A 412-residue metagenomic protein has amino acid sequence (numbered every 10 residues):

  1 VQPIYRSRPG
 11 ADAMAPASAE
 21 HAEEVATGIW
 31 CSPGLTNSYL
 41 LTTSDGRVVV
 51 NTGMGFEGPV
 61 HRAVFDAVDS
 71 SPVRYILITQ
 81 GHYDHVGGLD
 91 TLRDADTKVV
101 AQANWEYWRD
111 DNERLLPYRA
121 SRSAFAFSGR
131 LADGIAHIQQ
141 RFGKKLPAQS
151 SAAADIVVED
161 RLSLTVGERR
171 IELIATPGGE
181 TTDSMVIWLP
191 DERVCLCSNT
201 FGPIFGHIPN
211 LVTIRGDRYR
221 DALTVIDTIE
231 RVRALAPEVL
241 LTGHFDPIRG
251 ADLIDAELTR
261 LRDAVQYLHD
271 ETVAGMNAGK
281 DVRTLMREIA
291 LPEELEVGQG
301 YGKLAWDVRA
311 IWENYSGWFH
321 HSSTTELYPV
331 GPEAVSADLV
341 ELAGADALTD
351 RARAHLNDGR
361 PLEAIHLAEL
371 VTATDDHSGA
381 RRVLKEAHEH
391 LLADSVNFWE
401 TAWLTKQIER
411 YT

Functional and structural regions predicted by a protein language model:
V1-D12, P117-Y118, L131-D133, Q139 (+2 more regions): Accessory terminal helices/loops
A19-V68, V186-L189, R193-N199: Conserved beta-strand hairpin/beta-sheet module of binuclear metal-dependent hydrolase folds, prominently
A22, D45, F56-A101, V157: Active-site metal-binding motif and surrounding structural segment of the metallo-beta-lactamase
G28, L41, N51, F65 (+9 more regions): Divalent metal-coordination and catalytic microenvironments
W30, L77, K98-V100, I156-V158 (+3 more regions): Hydrophobic/aromatic beta-strand patches that form the interior of the parallel beta-sheet core in alpha/beta enzyme
R47, M54-F56, A152, S163 (+1 more regions): Metallo-beta-lactamase
G88-T91, N104, R109-L116, S121 (+2 more regions): Short acidic, glycine/serine/threonine-rich loops at helix termini
Y107-A175, T224-A236: Metallo-beta-lactamase
